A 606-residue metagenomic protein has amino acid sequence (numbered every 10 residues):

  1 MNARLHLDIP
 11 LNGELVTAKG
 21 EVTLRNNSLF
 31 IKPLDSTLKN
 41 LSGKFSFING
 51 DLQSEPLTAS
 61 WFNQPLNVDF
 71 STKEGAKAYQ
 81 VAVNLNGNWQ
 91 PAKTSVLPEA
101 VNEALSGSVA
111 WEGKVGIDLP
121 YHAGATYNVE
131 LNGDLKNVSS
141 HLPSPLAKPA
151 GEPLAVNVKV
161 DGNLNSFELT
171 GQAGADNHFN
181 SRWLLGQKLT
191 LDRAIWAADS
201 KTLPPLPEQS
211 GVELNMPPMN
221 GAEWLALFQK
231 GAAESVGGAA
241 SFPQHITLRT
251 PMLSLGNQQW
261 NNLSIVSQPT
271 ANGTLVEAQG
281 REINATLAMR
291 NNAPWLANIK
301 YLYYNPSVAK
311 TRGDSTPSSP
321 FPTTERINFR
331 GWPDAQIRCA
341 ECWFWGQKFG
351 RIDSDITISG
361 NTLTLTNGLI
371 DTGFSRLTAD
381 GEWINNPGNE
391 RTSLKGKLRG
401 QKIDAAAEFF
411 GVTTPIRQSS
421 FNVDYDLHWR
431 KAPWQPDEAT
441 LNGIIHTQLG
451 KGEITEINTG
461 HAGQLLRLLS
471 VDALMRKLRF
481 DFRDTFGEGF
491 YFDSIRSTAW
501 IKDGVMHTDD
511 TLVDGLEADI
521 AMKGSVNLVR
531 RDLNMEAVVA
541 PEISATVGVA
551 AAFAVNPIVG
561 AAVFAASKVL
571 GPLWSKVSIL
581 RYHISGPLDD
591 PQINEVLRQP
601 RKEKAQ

Functional and structural regions predicted by a protein language model:
M1-H6, T17-F30, K44, D51 (+10 more regions): Small-residue helix/turn framework positions
P10-N12: Short solvent-exposed strand-capping/beta-turn motif centered on an Asx-Ser/Thr pair
L24-S28, E152-G162: Short secondary-structure subsegments characteristic of cysteine-rich extracellular domains
K44-F45, N157-G162, F179-Q187, P205 (+5 more regions): Short, exposed beta-strand/loop patches in secreted or surface proteins that constitute
F167-N177, R182-G186, A194-P205, M219 (+2 more regions): Alpha-solenoid helical-repeat scaffolds
F228-A239, D314-T324: Long, charged amphipathic helices and adjacent flexible linkers at domain junctions
A239-A240, A473-R476, P600-Q606: Short, cationic low-complexity segments
I579, H583-Q606: Gram-negative outer-membrane assembly/targeting C-terminal domains
